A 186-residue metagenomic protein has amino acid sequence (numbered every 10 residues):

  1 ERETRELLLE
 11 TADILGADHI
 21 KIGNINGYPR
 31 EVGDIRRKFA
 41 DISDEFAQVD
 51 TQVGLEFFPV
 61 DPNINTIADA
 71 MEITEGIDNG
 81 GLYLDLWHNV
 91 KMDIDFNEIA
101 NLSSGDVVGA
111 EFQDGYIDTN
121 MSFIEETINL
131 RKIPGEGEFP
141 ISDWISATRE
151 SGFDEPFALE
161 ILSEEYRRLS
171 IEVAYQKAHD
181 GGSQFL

Functional and structural regions predicted by a protein language model:
E1-G81: Active-site acidic/histidine proton-transfer and metal-coordination neighborhood in alpha/beta enzyme cores
E3-T4, D34, K38, E136-P140 (+1 more regions): Soluble or luminal CAZymes and related metallo-dependent hydrolases
T11, D41, D143, A147 (+1 more regions): Amphipathic alpha-helical segments that form well-ordered structural scaffolds and often line/cohere around active
A12, V53, D85, A110 (+4 more regions): Conserved, mostly hydrophobic/aromatic
I20-I22, V53-L55, G80-L84, V108-F112 (+1 more regions): Hydrophobic faces of well-ordered beta-strands that scaffold small-molecule active sites in alpha/beta enzyme cores
V32, I64-M71, H88-D154, S163 (+1 more regions): Gly/Pro-rich active-site loop or hairpin
F46, T74-I77, T148, G182 (+1 more regions): Conserved hydrophobic residues forming the short capping helix/wall of the S-adenosyl-L-methionine
R168-L186: C-terminal helical cap(s) of enzyme catalytic domains, especially alpha/beta-barrels
